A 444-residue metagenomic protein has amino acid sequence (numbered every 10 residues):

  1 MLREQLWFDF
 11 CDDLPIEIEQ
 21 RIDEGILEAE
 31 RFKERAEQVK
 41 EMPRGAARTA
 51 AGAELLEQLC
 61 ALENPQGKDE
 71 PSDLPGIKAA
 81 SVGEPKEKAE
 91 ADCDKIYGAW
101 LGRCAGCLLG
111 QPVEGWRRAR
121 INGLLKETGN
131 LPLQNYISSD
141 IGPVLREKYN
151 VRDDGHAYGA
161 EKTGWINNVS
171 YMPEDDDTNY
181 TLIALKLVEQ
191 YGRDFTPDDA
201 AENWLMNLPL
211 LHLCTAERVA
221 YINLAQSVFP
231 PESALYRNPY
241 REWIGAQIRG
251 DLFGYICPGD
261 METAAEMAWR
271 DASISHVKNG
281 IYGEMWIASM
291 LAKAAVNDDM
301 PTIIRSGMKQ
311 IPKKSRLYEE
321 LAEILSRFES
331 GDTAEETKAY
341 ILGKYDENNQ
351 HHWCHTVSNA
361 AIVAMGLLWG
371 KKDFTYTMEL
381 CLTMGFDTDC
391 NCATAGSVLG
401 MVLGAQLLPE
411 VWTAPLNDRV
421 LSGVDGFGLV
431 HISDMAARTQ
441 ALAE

Functional and structural regions predicted by a protein language model:
M1-P65: Long, charge-dense tracts
L14, A105-Q111, W116-P132, H276-A288 (+2 more regions): Catalytic phosphate/nucleotide-handling subdomain of diverse soluble enzymes
A46-C93: Long amphipathic alpha-helical scaffold segments
A80-A89, E217-I244, G250-G280, A288-G385: Accessory "access/gating" subregions that flank catalytic or transport cores
A80-L101, A105, L109-N179: An N-terminal structural lobe/cap that precedes and organizes the functional/catalytic core across diverse proteins
D94-A99, G115, A119, D175-T178 (+17 more regions): Conserved structured core elements
D154-G159, M172, L210-P230: Extended ligand-binding groove/face enriched in aromatic
G164-L213: Aromatic-rich carbohydrate-recognition surfaces in CAZymes
